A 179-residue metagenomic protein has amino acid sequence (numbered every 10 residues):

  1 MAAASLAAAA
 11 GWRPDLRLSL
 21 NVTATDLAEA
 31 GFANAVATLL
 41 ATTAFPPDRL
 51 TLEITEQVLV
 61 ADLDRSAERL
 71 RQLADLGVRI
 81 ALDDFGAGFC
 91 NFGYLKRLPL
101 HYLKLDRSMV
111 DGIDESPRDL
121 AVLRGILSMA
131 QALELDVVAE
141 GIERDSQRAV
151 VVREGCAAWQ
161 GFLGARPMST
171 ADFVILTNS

Functional and structural regions predicted by a protein language model:
M1: Flexible loop/N-cap segments at domain edges
A4-S5, A35-L39: A short, hydrophobic coiled-coil helix within the histidine kinase transmitter core
S5-A9, T23-A30, R49-D64, L76-S179: EAL-family c-di-GMP phosphodiesterase catalytic domain
G11-P14, A41-P47, L73-L76: Short helix-capping segments at alpha-helix termini
R69: Conserved functional hotspot residues or short segments at active or partner-binding sites across diverse domains
